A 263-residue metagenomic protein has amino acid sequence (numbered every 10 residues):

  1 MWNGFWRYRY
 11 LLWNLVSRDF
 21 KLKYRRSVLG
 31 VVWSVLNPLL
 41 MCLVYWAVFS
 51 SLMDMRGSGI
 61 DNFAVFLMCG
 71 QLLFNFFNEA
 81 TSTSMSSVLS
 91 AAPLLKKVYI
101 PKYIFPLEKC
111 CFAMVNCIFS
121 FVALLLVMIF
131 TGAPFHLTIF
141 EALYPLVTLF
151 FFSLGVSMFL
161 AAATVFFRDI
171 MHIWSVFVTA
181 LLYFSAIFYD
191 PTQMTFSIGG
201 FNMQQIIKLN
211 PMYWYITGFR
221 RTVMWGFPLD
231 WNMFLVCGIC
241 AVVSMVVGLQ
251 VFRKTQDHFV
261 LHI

Functional and structural regions predicted by a protein language model:
M1-I263: Hydrophobic transmembrane alpha-helices and immediately adjacent juxtamembrane helices of multi-pass inner-membrane
